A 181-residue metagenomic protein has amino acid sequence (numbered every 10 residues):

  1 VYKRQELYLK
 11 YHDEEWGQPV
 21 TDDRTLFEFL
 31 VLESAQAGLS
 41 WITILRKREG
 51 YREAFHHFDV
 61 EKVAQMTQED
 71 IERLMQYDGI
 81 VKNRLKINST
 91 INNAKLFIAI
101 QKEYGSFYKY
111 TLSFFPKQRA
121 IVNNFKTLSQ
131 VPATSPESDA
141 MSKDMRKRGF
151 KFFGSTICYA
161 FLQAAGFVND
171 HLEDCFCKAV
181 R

Functional and structural regions predicted by a protein language model:
V1-Y2: Short, small-residue-biased leader/transition segments that mark boundaries at the very start of proteins
K10-D13: A short, charged helix-loop
L26-T43: Short, aromatic/basic-rich helix-turn unit that serves as a nucleic-acid recognition element
V31-A35, R52, E72-M75, I91 (+2 more regions): Amphipathic alpha-helical segments within well-ordered protein domains
W41, L45-A54, K86-A94: Non-catalytic DNA-binding core/recognition domains of DNA-processing enzymes
H57-T134: Alpha-helical ds-nucleic-acid-binding substructure associated with the helix-hairpin-helix region of base-excision DNA
T111-P132, P136-R181: Catalytic DNA-binding helix-loop module of base-excision-repair DNA glycosylases/AP lyases
